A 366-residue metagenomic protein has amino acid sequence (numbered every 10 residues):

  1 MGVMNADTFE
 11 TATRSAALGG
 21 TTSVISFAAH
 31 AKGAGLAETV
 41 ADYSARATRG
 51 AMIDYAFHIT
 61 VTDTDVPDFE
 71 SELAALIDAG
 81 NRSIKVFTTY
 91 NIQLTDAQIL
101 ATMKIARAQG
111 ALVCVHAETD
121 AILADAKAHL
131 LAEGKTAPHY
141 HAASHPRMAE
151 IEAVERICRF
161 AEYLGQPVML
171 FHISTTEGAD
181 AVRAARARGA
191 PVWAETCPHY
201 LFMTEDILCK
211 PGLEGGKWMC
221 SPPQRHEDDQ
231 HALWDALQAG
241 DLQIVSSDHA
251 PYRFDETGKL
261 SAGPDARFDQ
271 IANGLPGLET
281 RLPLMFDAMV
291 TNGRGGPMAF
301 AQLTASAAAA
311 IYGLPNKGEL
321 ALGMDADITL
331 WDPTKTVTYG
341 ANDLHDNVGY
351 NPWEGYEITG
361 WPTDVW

Functional and structural regions predicted by a protein language model:
M1-D7, A28-H30, A56-F69, T88-N91 (+2 more regions): Active-site mouth loops of central-metabolism enzymes
M1-G50: Metal-associated gating/positioning segment near the N- to mid-region
A16, G20, Y55, I84 (+9 more regions): Divalent metal-coordination and catalytic microenvironments
T21-F27, M52-A56, A132-A142: Gly-rich Lys/Arg/Thr-decorated short loops/hinges at beta-loop-alpha junctions or inter-strand turns that position
A37-D54, H58, A101-V115, T280: Alpha-helix-loop-beta-strand connector modules within alpha/beta enzyme cores
S71-V245, A250: Histidine/acidic residue-rich metal-binding segments in metalloenzymes
H139-P167, K217-W218, Q243-I244, P251-T334: His/Asp/Glu-enriched, well-ordered alpha-helical/loop segment that forms or immediately abuts the divalent-metal
P211-G212, G263-F268, T338-W353: Short, surface-exposed loop/helix-turn segments at secondary-structure junctions that function as lids/hinges flanking
